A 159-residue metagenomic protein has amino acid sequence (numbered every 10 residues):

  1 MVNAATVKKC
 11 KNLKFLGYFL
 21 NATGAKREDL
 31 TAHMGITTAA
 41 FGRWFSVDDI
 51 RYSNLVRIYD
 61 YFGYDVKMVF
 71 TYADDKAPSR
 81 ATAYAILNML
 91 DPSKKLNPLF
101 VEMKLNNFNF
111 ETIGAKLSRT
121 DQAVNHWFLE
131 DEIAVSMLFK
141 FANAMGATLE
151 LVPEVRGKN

Functional and structural regions predicted by a protein language model:
M1-K26, K76-N107, V152: A short, Lys/Arg-rich alpha-helix, primarily the initiator
A22, H33, Y61, K116: Residues within the alpha-helical elements of helix-turn-helix
R27-T31, N109-G114: Short alpha-helical "recognition helix" segments of helix-turn-helix
G35-I50, S118-I133: Recognition helix of helix-turn-helix/homeodomain-like DNA-binding domains that insert into the DNA major groove
S53-M68, V135-L151: DNA major-groove recognition helix of helix-turn-helix/homeodomain DNA-binding modules
V69-R80, E154-N159: Short amphipathic recognition helices of helix-turn-helix/homeodomain-type DNA-binding modules
K95, L105-E111, N125-W127, E132-F139 (+1 more regions): Long, contiguous binding/interaction regions
